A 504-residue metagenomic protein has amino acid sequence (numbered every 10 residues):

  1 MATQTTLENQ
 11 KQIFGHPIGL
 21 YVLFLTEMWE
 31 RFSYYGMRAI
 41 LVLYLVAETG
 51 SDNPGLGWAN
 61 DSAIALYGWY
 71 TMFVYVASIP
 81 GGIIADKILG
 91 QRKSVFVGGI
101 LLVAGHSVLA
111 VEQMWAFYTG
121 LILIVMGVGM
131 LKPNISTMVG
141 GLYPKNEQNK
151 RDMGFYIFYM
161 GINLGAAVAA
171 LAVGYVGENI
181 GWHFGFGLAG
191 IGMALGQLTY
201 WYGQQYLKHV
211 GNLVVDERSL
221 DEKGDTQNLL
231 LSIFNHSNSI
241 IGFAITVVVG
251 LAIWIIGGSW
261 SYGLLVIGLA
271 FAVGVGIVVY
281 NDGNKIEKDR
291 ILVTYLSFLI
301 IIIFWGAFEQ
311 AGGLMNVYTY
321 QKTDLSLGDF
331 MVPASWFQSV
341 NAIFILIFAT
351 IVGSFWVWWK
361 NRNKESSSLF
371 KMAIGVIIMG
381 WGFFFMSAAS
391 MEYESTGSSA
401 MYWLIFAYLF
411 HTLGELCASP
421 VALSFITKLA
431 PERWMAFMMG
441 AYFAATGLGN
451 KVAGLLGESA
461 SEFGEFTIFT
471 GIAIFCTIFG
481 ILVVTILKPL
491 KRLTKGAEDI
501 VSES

Functional and structural regions predicted by a protein language model:
M1-I18, K145-N146, G174-N316, Q321-S326 (+2 more regions): Intracellular loop-helix junctions on the cytosolic face of multi-pass helical membrane proteins
M28, G105, A116-L131, F298 (+1 more regions): Hydrophobic core of transmembrane alpha-helices in multi-pass small-molecule transporters, especially MFS/SLC-type
A39-S62, A311-F337: Short amphipathic helix-loop junctions that connect adjacent transmembrane helices in Major Facilitator Superfamily/SLC
I64-A85, K132, S339-S354: Central cavity-lining transmembrane alpha-helices of secondary-active solute carriers, predominantly the Major
A77-V111: Conserved MFS/SLC helix-loop-helix module at the cytosolic interface between two early adjacent transmembrane helices
I100-Y118, A373-T396: C-terminal ends and interior cores of transmembrane alpha-helices in multi-pass membrane transporters/permeases
K150-A170, G177-E178, G185-G196, G242 (+2 more regions): Glycine-rich segments within core transmembrane alpha-helices of 12-TM secondary carriers
Y202, V266-V278, F330-R362, I374-F383: Transmembrane alpha-helices of Major Facilitator/SLC transporters
